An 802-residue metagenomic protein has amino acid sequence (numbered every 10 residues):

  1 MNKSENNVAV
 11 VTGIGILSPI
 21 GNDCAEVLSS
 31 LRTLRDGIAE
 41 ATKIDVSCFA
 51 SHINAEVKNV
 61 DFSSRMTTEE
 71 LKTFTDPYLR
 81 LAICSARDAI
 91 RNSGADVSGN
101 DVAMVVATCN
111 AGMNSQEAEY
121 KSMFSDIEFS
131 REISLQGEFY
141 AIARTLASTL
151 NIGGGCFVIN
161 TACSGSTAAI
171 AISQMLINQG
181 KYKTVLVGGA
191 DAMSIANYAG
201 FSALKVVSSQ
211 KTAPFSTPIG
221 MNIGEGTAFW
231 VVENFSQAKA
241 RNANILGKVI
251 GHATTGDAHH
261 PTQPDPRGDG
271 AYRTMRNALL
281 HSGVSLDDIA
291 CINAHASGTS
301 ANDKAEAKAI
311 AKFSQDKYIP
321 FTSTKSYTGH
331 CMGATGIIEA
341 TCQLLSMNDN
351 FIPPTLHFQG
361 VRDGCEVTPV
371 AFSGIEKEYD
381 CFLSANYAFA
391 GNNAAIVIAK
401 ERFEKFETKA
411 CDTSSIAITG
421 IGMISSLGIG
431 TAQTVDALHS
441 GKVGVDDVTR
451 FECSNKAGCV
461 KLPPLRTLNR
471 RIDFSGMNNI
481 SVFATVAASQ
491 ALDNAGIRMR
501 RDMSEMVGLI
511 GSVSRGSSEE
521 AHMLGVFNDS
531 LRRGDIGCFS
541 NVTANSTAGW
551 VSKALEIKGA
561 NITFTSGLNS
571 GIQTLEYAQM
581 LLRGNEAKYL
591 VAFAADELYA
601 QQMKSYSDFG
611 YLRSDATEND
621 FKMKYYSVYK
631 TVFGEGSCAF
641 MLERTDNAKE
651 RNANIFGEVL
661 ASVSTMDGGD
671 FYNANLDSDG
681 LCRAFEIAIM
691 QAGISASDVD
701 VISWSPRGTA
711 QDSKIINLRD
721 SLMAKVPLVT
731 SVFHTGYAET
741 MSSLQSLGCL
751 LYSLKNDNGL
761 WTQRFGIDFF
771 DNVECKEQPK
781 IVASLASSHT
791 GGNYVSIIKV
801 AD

Functional and structural regions predicted by a protein language model:
N2-N6, N92-A107, E119-R131, R144-C156 (+17 more regions): Structural signature of cysteine-dependent C-C bond-forming condensing enzymes
N6, P19-I20, M66-R87, S130-E138 (+13 more regions): Active-site pocket-shaping loop/turn-to-helix segments
N7-I14, R32-T42, A50-H52, V207 (+8 more regions): Condensing-enzyme catalytic core mediating Claisen C-C bond formation in acyl metabolism
V10-V11, R35-N160, A190-Y198, L286-K304 (+7 more regions): Conserved beta-ketoacyl condensing-enzyme motif
V11-G13, L31, A86, M104 (+24 more regions): Conserved small-residue
G15-L17, T108-A111, A162-G165, G189-S194 (+15 more regions): Acidic, glycine-rich active-site loops and adjacent beta-strand->loop/helix elements that engage anionic groups
G21-N22, S115-E119, I170, I195-G200 (+11 more regions): Short acidic, glycine/serine/threonine-rich loops at helix termini
I159-V232, A238, T565-E635, L642: Internal metal/ion-chelating core segments
